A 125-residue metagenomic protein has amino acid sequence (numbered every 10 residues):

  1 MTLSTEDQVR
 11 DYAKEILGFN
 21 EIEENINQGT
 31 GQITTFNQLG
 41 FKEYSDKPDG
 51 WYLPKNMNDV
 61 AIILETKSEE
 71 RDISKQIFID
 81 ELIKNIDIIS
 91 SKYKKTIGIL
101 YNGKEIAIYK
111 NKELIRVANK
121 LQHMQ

Functional and structural regions predicted by a protein language model:
M1-I97, E105-Q125: A short, conserved, highly charged catalytic patch centered on acidic carboxylates
